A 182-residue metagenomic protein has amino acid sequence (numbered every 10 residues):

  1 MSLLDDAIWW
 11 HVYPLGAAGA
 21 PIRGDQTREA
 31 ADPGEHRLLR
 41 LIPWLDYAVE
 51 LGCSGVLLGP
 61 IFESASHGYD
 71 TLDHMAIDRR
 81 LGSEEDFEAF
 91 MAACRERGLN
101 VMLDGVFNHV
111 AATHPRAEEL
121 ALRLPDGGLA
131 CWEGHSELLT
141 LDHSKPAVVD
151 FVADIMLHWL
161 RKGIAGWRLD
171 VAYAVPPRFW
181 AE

Functional and structural regions predicted by a protein language model:
M1-E182: Active-site and adjacent substrate-binding regions of carbohydrate-active enzymes
